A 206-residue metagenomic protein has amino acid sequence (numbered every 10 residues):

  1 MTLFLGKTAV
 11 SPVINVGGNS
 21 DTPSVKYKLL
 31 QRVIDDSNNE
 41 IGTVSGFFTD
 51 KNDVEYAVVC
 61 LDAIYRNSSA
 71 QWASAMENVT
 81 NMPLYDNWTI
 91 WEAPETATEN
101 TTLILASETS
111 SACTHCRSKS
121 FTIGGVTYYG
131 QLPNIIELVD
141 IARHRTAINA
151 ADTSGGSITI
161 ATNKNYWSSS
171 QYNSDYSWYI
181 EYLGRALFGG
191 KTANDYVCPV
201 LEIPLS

Functional and structural regions predicted by a protein language model:
T2-V126, K191-S206: Short, compositionally biased
T109, Y129, I135-S206: C-terminal, surface-exposed recognition/capping segments
